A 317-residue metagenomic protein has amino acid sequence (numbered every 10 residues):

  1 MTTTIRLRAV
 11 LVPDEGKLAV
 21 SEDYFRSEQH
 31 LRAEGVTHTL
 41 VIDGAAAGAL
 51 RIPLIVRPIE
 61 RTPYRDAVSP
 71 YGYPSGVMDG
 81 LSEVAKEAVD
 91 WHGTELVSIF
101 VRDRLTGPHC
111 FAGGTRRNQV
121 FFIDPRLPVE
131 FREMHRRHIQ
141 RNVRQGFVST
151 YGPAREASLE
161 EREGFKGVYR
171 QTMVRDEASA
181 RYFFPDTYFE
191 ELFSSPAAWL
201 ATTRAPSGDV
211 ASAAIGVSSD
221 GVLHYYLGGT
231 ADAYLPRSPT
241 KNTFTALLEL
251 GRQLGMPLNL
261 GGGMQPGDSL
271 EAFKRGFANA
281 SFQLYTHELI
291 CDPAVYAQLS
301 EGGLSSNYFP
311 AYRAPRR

Functional and structural regions predicted by a protein language model:
T2-R61, D103-P236: A conserved beta-strand-loop-helix scaffold within acyl/acetyltransferase catalytic domains
G35-T37, T94-L96, Q253-M256: Short, high-confidence coil segments that cap the C-terminus of an alpha-helix and link into the following beta-strand
G48, P70, E95, G114-R117 (+1 more regions): A short, structural micro-pattern
I55-T62, P108-E130, N259-R317: Active-site/acyl-donor-binding loops of N-acyltransferases
A67-P108: A gly/proline- and charged-residue-enriched helix-loop-helix capping module
G80-L81, A157-S158, M264-D268: Acidic-and-aromatic substrate-binding clefts and catalytic sites of carbohydrate-active enzymes
Y188-E190, S194-Q298: Aromatic (often tryptophan-rich) hydrophobic motifs at membrane interfaces
